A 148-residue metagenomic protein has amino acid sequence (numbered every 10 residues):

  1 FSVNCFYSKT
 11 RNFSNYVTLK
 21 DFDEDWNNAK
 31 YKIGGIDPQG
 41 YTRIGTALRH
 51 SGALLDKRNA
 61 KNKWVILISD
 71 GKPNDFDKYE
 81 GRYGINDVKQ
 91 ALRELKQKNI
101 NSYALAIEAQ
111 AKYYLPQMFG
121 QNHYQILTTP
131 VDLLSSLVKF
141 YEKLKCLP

Functional and structural regions predicted by a protein language model:
F1-P148: Acidic, glycine-rich A-domain
